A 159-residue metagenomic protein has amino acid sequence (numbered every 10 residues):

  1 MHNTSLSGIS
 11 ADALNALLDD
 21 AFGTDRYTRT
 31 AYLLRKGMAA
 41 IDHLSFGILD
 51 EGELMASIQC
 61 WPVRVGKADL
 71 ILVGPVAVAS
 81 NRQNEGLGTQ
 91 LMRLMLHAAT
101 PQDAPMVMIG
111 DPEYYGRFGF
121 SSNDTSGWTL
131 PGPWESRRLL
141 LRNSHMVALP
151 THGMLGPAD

Functional and structural regions predicted by a protein language model:
M1-Y32, A40, G47-L54, L139-L140 (+1 more regions): Short amphipathic alpha-helix that is part of the acyltransferase structural core
A31-G37, S126-T129: Short, solvent-exposed loop/turn elements at beta->coil junctions and helix N-caps that rim active or binding pockets
A40-H43, W134: A short, glycine/Asx- and small/polar-enriched loop/turn that sits immediately N-terminal to a beta-strand
G47, E53-V63, D69-A77: Conserved beta-strand in the GNAT
V73, V78, N84-H97, M108: Conserved acetyl-CoA-binding loop-helix of GNAT-fold acetyltransferases
N84-E85, T89, W134-H145: Accessory recognition modules or surfaces
P101-E135: Conserved active-site alpha-helix within GNAT-family acetyltransferase domains
